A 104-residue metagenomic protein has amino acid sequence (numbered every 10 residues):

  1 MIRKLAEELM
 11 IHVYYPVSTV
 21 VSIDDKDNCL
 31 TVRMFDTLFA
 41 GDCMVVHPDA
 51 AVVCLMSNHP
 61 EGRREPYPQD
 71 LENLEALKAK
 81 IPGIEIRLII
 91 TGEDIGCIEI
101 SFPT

Functional and structural regions predicted by a protein language model:
K4, M10-Y15, K26, F35-T104: Active-site-proximal loop/helix of nucleotide/amide-processing enzymes and allied scaffolds
V17-V20: Short glycine-rich loop/turn motifs
C29-L30: Hydrophobic "anchor" residues
